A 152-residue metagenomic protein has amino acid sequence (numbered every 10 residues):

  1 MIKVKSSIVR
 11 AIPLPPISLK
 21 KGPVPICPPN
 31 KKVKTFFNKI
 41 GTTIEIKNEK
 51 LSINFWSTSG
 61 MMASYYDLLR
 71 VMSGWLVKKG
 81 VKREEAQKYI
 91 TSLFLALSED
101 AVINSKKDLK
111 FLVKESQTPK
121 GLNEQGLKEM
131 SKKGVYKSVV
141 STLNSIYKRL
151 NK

Functional and structural regions predicted by a protein language model:
K3-S7, G22-W56, G60-K106, S145-L150: Internal alpha-helical scaffold of NAD(P)-dependent oxidoreductase catalytic cores
I17-S18: Conserved catalytic-site region of short-chain dehydrogenase/reductase
K31, T91, L95-K152: NAD(P)-dependent Rossmann-like dehydrogenase/reductase catalytic/cofactor-binding core
